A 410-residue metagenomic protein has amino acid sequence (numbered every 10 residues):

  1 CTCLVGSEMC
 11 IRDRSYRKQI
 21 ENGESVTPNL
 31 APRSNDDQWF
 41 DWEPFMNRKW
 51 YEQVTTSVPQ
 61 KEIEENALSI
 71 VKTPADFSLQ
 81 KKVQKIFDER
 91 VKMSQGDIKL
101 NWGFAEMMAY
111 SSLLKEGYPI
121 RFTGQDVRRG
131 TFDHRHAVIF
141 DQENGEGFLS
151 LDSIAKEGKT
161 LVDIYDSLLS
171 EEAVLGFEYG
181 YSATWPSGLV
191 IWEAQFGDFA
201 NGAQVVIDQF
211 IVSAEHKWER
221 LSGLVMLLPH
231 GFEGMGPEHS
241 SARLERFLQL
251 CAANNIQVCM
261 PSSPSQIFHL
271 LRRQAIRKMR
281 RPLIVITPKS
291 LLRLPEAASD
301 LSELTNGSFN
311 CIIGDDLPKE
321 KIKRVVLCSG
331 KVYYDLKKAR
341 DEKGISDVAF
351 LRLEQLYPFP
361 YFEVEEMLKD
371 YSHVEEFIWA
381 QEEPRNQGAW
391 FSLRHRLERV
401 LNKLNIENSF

Functional and structural regions predicted by a protein language model:
C1-G6, I11: Single conserved hydrophobic/aromatic residue that forms the stacking wall/gate of nucleotide- or nucleobase-binding
C10, R129, H134-Q142, Q204-S213 (+6 more regions): Short secondary-structure boundary/capping segments
K49-S187, W192-E215, L301-L351: Non-catalytic terminal/interface segments that mediate subunit docking, oligomerization, and allosteric communication
F122-G124, I164-D166, V190-W192, M226-L228 (+3 more regions): General beta-strand structural signal in soluble alpha/beta enzymes
R128-F132, I139, E171, G197-G202 (+6 more regions): Flexible loop/turn segments at secondary-structure boundaries
R220, E233-V332: Active-site phosphate/pyrophosphate-binding segments
S346-E366: Acidic, glycine-rich catalytic loops of TOPRIM or P-loop NTPase phosphate-binding modules used across DNA replication
V364-F410: C-terminal structured "cap/appendage" subdomains that terminate the fold
